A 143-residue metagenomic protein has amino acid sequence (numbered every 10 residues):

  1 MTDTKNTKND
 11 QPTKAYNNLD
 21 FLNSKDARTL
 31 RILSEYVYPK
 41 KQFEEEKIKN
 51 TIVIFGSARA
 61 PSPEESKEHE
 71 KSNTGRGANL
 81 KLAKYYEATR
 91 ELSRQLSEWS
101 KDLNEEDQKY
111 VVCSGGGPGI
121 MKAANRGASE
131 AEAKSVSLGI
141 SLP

Functional and structural regions predicted by a protein language model:
T2-L142: Glycine-rich beta-alpha loop segments
